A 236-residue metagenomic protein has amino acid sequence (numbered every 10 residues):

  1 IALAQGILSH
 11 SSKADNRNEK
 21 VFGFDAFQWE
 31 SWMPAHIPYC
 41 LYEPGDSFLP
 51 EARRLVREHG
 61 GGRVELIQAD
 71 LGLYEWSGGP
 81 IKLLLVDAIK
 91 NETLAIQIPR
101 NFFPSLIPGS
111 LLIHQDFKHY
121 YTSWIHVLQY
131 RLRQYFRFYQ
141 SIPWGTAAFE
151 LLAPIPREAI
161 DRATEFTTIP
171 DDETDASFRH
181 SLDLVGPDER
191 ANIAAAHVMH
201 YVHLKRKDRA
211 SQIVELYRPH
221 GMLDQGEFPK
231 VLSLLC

Functional and structural regions predicted by a protein language model:
I1-L235: S-adenosylmethionine/decaboxylated-SAM
